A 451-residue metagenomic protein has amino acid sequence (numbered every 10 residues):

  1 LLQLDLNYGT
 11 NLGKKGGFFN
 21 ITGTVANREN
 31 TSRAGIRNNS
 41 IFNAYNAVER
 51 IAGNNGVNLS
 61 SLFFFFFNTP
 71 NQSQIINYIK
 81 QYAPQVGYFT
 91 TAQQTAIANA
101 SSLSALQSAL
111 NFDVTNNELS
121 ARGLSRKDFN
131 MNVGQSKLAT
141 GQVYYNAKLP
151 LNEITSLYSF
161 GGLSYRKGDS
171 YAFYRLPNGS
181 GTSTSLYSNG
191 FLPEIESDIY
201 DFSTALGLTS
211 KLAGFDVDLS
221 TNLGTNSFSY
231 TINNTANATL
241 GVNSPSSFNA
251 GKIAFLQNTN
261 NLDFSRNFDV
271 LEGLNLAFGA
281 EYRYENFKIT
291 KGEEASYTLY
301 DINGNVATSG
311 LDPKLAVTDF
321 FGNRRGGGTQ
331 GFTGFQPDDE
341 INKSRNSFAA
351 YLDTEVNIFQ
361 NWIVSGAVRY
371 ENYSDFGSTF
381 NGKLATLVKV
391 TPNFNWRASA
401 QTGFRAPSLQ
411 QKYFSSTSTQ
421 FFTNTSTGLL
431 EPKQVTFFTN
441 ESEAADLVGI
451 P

Functional and structural regions predicted by a protein language model:
L1-K14, E29-V57, D113-N146, P150 (+6 more regions): Outer-membrane beta-barrel proteins
L1-Y45, L59, F63-F112, K137-V143 (+3 more regions): Outer-membrane beta-barrel translocator/receptor signature
L4-T10, V143-L149, T204-S210, L262-R266 (+3 more regions): Residues on the lipid-exposed face of transmembrane beta-strands in outer-membrane beta-barrel proteins
G16-F19, I154-L157, G214-V217, L274 (+2 more regions): Repeated loop/turn-to-beta-strand initiation elements of outer-membrane beta-barrel proteins
V25-E29, L163-D169, L212-G214, L223-S227 (+4 more regions): Transmembrane beta-strands of outer-membrane beta-barrel pores
I36-Y45, F173-S183, N233-N243, G292-I302 (+2 more regions): Flexible, surface-exposed loop regions and adjacent strand-edge segments of Gram-negative outer-membrane beta-barrel
S185-Y187, F191-L206, K211, L223-T225 (+2 more regions): Outer-membrane beta-barrel transmembrane domain signature of Gram-negative proteins, especially the mid-to-C-terminal
T225-S229, N234, N286-K288, G328 (+3 more regions): Surface-exposed extracellular loop regions of Gram-negative outer-membrane beta-barrel proteins, predominantly
